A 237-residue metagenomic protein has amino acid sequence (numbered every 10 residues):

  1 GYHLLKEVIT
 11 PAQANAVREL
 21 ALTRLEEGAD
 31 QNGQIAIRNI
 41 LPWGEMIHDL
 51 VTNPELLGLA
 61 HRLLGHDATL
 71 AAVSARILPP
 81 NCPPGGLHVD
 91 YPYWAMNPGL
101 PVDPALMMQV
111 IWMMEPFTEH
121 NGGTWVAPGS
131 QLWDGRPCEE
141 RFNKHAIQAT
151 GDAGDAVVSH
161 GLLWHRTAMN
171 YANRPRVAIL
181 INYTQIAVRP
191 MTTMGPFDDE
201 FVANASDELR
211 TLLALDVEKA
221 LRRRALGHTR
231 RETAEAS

Functional and structural regions predicted by a protein language model:
L5-G99: Non-heme Fe(II)-dependent double-stranded beta-helix
T10-P11, R76-L78, P92, F117-E119 (+3 more regions): Short, solvent-exposed loop/turn segments at secondary-structure junctions
G44-D49, K144-H145, R166-A168: Active-site rim elements
V73-A75, V110-W112, I179-Y183: A structural signal for short, well-ordered beta-strand segments
C82-G151, V188-F197: Catalytic core of non-heme Fe(II) oxygenases with the double-stranded beta-helix
A146, A153, R174-A178: Active-site lining segments that contact anionic ligands and/or coordinate catalytic metals
G151-H165: Conserved metal-binding segment of the jelly-roll/cupin
L163, A168-S237: Non-heme Fe(II)/2-oxoglutarate
